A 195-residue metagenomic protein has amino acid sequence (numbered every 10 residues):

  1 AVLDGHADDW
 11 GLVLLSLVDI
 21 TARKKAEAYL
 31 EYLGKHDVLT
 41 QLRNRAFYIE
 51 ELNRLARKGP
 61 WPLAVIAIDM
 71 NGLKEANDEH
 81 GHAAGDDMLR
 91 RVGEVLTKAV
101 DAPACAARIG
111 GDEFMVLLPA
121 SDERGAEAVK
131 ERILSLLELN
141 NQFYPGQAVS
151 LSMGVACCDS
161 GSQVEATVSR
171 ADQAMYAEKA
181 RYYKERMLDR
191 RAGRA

Functional and structural regions predicted by a protein language model:
A1-H6, S16, S152-G154: PAS-family sensory domains
D9-D19, R170: PAS-family sensory domains
V18-Y32, N44: PAS-associated C-terminal cap
E31-K35, L42-A64, N71-D101, A107-G111 (+4 more regions): Conserved long alpha-helical elements within nucleotide-processing catalytic cores of c-di-GMP signaling and class III
V65, F114, L151-V155: A structural signal for short, well-ordered beta-strand segments
H82, E127-L134, Y144, C157-R190: Catalytic-core segments of nucleotide cyclases and related cyclic-nucleotide turnover enzymes
K98-P103, L134-G146, R181-Y182: Short catalytic/binding micro-motifs of nucleotide second-messenger systems
